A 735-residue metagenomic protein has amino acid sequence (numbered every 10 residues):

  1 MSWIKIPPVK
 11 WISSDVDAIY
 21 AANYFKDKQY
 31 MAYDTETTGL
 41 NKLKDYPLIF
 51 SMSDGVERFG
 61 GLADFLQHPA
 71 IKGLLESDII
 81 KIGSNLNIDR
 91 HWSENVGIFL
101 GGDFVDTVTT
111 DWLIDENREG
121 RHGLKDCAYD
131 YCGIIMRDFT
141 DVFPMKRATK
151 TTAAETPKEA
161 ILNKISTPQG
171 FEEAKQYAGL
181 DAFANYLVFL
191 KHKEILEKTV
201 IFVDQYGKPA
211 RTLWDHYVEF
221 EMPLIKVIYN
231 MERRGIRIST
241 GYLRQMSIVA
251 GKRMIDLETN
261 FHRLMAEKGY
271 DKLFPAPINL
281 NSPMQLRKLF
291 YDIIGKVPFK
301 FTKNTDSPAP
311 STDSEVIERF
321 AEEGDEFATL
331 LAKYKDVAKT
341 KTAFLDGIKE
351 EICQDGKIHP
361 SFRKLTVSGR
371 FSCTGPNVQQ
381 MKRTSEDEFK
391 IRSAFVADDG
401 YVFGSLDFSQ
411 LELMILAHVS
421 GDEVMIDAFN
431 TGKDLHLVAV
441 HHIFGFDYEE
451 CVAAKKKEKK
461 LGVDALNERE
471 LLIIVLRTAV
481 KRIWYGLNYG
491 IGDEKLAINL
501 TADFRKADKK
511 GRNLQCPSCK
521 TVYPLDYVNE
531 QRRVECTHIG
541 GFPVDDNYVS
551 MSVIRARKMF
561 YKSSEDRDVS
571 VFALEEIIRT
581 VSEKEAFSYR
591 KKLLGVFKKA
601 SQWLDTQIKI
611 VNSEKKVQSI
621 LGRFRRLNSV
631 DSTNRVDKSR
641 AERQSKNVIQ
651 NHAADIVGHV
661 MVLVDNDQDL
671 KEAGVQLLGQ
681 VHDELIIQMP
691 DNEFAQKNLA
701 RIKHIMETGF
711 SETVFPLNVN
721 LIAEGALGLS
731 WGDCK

Functional and structural regions predicted by a protein language model:
M1-S51, R58, Y129-I134, F139-D387 (+10 more regions): Conserved "right-hand" nucleotidyltransferase catalytic core of DNA-directed polymerases
A32, I79-D89, F403-S405: Acidic beta-strand-to-loop metal/phosphate-binding motif
L40-L43, F50, N87-I98, T110-D115 (+3 more regions): Short active-site loop/helix that positions an aromatic residue
K42-G60, E412-E450, G511, G622-K638: Metal-dependent catalytic core segments for phosphate chemistry
D54-K81, I236: Nucleic-acid-processing active sites and adjacent nucleic-acid-binding tracks, predominantly divalent metal-dependent
F99-E116, G123-D126, G432-V438: Conserved beta-strand -> loop -> alpha-helix junction used to position metal-binding or nucleic-acid-contacting
I161, Y229-R233, I358, R363-T366 (+4 more regions): Conserved catalytic core of nucleic-acid polymerases
K252, D256-T259, R263, D271-T329 (+3 more regions): C-terminal polymerase-core module
